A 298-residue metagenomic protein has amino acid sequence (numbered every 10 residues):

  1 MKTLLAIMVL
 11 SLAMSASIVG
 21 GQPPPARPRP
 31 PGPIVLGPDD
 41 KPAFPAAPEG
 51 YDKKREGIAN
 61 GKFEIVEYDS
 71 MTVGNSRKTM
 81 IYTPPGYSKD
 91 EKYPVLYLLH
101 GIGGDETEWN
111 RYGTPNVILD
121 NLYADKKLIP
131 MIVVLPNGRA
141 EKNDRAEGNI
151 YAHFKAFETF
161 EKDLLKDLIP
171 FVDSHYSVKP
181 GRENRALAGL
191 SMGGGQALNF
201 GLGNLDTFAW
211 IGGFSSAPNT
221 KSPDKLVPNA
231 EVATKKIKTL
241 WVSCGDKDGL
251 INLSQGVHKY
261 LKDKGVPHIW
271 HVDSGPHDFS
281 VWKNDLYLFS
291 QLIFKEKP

Functional and structural regions predicted by a protein language model:
A6-S15: Bacterial N-terminal signal peptides
A16-G21: Boundary at the C-terminal end of the N-terminal hydrophobic targeting segment
Q22-P298: Non-catalytic cap/lid and distal C-terminal segments of serine-dependent acyl enzymes
